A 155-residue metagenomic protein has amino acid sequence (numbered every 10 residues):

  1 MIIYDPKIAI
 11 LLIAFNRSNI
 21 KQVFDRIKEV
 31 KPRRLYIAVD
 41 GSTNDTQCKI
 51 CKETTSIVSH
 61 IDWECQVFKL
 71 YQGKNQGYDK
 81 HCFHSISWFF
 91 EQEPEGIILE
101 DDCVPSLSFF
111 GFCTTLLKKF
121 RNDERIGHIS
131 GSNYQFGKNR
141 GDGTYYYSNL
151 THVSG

Functional and structural regions predicted by a protein language model:
M1-V30: N-proximal low-complexity "stem/linker" segments adjacent to membrane-targeting elements
L12, Y36-V39, S130-S132: Short beta-strand segments
R26-L70: Acidic donor-binding segment of Leloir-type glycosyltransferases
G73-H81: A short, glycine-/small-residue-rich helix N-cap motif at loop->alpha-helix starts within glycosyltransferase
F83-E95: Active-site nucleotide-sugar/metal-binding loop of Leloir-type enzymes
E93-V104: Short beta-strand-to-loop acidic/aromatic patch adjacent to the donor-nucleotide binding site
S108-Y145: Conserved donor NDP-sugar-binding/catalytic core segment of glycosyltransferases
T144-G155: A recurrent flexible, glycine/aromatic-enriched loop bordering the glycosyltransferase active site that acts as
